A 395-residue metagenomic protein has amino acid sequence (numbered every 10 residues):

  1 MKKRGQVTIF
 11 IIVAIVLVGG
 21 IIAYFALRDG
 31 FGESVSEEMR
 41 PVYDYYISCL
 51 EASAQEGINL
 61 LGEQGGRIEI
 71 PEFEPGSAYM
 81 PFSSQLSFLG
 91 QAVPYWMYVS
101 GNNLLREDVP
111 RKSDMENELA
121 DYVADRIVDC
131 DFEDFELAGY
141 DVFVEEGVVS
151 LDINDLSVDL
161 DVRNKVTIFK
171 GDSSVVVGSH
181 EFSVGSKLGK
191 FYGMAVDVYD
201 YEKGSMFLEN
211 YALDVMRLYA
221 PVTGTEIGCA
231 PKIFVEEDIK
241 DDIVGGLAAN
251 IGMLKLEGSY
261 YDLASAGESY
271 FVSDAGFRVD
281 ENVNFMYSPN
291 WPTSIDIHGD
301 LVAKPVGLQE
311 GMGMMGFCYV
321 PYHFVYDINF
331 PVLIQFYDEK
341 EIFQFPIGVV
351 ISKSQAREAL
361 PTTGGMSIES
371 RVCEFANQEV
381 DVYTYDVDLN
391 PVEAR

Functional and structural regions predicted by a protein language model:
M1-I12: Glycine-centered recognition micro-motifs in short, flexible terminal segments and loops
F10-A394: Long, compositionally biased, intrinsically disordered regions
